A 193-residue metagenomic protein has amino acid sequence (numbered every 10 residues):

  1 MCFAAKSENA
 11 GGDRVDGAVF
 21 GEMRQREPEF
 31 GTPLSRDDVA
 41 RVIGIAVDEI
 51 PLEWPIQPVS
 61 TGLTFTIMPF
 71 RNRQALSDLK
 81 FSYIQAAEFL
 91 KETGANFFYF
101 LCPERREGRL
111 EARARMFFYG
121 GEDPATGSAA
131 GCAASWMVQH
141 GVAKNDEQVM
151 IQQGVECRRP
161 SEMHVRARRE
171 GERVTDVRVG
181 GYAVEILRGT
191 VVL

Functional and structural regions predicted by a protein language model:
M1-L193: Active-site proximal loop and beta-alpha junction motif in alpha/beta enzyme cores
